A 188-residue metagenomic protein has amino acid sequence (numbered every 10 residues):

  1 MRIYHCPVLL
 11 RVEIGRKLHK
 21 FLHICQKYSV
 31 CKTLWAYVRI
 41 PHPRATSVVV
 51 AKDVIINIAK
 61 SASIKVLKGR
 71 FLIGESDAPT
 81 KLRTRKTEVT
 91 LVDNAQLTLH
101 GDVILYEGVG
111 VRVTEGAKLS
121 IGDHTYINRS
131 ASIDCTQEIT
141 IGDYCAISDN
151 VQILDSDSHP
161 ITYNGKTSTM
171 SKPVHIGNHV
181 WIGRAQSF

Functional and structural regions predicted by a protein language model:
M1-L154, G177-H179, A185-F188: Domain-scale signature associated with acetyltransferase and cell-envelope carbohydrate enzymes
L154-T162: Short acidic/His/Gly/Ser-rich catalytic and metal-binding motifs that mark active-site loops of diverse hydrolases
T162, K166, A185: Active-site-proximal flexible loops/turns
K166-G177: Glycine-rich NAD(P)-binding loop of Rossmann-like domains
